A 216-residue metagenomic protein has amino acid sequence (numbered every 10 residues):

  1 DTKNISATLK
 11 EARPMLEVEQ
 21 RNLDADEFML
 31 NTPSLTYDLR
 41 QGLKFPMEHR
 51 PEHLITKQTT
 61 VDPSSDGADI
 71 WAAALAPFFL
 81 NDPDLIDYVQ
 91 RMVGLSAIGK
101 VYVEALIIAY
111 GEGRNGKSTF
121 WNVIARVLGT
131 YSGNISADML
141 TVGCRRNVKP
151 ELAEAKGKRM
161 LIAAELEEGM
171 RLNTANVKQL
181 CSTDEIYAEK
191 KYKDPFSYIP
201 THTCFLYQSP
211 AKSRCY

Functional and structural regions predicted by a protein language model:
D1-L9: Short, small/acidic-rich helices and loops at N termini and domain boundaries of DNA replication/processing enzymes
N22-A25, M29-L30, T36-G157: P-loop NTPase catalytic core of nucleic-acid-dependent motor ATPases
I108-G111, I162-A163, F205-Y207: Short beta-strand segments
F120-V123, E154, K158, L172-L180 (+2 more regions): Alpha-helical scaffold elements adjacent to nucleotide-binding pockets in ATP/GTP-utilizing enzyme cores
I135-V148, A175-D194: Substrate-gripping "pore-loop 1 plus following alpha2 helix"
P150-K156, E189-Y207: AAA+/SF3 P-loop NTPase mechanochemical coupling elements
K158-C181, F196, Y216: Conserved AAA+/SF3 P-loop NTPase catalytic/coupling segment centered on the Walker-B
Q208, K212: Residue-level detector of conserved catalytic or cofactor/ligand-binding positions in enzyme active sites
